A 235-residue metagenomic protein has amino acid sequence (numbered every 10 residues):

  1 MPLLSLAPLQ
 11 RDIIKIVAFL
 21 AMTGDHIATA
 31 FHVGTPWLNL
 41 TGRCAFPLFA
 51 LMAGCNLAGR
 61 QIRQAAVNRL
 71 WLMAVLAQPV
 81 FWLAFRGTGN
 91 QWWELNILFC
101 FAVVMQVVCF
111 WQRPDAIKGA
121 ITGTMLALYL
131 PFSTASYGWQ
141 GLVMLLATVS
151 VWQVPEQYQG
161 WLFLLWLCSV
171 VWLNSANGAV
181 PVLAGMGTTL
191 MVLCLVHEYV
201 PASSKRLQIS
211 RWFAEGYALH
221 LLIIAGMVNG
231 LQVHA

Functional and structural regions predicted by a protein language model:
M1-A235: Alpha-helical transmembrane segments and their immediate juxtamembrane cytosolic regions
